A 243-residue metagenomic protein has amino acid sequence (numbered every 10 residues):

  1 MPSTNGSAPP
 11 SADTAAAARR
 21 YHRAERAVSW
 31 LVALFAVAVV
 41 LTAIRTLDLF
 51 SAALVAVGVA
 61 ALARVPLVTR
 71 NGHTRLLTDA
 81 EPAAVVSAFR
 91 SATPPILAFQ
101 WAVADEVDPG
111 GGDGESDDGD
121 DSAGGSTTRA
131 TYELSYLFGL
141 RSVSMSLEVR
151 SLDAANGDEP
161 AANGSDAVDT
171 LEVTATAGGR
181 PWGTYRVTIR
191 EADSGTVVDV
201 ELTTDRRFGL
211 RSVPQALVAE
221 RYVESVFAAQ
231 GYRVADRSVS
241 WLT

Functional and structural regions predicted by a protein language model:
M1-I44, L54-A61, P66, G112-S122 (+2 more regions): Terminal disorder- and signal-encoded targeting elements
G6-H22, A161-Y232, D236: Beta-strand/loop substructures that line and gate deep hydrophobic ligand-binding cavities in soluble
A12-L31, T93, G139-A155: Short, charge-rich amphipathic segments
V39-G114, D121-T127: Hydrophobic ligand-binding cavity/cleft-lining segments
T69, L140-S142, R180-W182: Short solvent-exposed loop/turn micro-motifs enriched in small/polar/acidic residues
H73-R75, S144-S146, T184-R186: Well-ordered beta-strand positions in beta-sheet-rich domains
L97-A98, V107-T176: Glycine-rich portal/gate segments that line the openings of hydrophobic small-molecule binding cavities
